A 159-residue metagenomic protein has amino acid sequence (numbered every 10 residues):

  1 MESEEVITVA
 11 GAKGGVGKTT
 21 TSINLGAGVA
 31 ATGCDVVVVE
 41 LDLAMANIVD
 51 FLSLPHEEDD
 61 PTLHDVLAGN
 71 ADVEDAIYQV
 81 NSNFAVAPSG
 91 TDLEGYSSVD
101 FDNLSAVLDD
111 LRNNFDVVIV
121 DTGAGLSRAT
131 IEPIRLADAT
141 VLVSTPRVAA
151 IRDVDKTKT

Functional and structural regions predicted by a protein language model:
E2-L43: Walker A/P-loop phosphate-binding motif and the immediately C-terminal alpha-helix
I7, V39, A85-A87, V141: Hydrophobic/aromatic beta-strand patches that form the interior of the parallel beta-sheet core in alpha/beta enzyme
A12-G14, L41-A44, T91, G123-G125 (+1 more regions): Short, ordered loop/turn segments at secondary-structure junctions
V16, T20, P61, A71 (+5 more regions): Residues at secondary-structure transition points
A27, D109, I131-E132: Alpha-helical segments flanking ligand/cofactor-binding loops in enzyme cores
D35, N83, D138-A139: Residues at the starts of beta-strands that form the adenosine-phosphate
L41-D110: P-loop/Walker-type NTP enzyme "switch/lid" segment
N113, V117-T159: Conserved catalytic-core segment of NTP-binding enzymes
